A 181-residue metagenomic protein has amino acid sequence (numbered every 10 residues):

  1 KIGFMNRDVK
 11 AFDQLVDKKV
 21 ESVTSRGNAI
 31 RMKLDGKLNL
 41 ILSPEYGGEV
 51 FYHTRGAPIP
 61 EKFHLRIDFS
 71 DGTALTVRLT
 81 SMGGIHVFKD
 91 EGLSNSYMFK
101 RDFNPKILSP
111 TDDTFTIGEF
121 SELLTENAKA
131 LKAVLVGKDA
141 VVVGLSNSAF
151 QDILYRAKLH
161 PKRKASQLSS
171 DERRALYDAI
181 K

Functional and structural regions predicted by a protein language model:
K1-L38, A57-P58, R66-T73, T80 (+1 more regions): Extended, highly charged segments
I2-A11, E21-T24, A29-R31, L123-K181: Basic, nucleic-acid-binding surfaces and adjacent catalytic neighborhoods in DNA/RNA-processing proteins
L15, F103, L108, L159 (+1 more regions): Short clusters of hydrophobic/aromatic residues that line enzyme substrate/ligand-binding pockets
L40-R156: Phosphate/anion-contacting hairpin/loop surfaces
